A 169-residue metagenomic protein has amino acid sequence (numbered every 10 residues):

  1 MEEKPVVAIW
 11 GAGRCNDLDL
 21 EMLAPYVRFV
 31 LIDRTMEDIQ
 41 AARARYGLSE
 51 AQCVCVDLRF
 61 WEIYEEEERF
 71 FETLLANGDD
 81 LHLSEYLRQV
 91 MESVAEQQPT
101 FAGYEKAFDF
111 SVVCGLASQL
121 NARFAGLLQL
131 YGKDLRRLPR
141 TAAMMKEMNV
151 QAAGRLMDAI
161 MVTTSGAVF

Functional and structural regions predicted by a protein language model:
E3-C15: Conserved class I S-adenosyl-L-methionine
G13-Y26: Conserved SAM-binding loop of SAM-dependent methyltransferases across substrates and taxa, primarily the Class I
R28-I32: Short beta-strand element of Class I
T35-M36: Conserved SAM/SAH-binding beta-strand->alpha-helix loop
R45-E105: S-adenosyl-L-methionine
E85-V90, A95-G103, Q119-R155: Mobile active-site "lid"/loop adjacent to the S-adenosyl-L-methionine
V112: A conserved beta-strand element that flanks and buttresses the S-adenosyl-L-methionine
A152-F169: A structural motif corresponding to the C-terminal end of an alpha-helix and its immediate exit/capping segment
